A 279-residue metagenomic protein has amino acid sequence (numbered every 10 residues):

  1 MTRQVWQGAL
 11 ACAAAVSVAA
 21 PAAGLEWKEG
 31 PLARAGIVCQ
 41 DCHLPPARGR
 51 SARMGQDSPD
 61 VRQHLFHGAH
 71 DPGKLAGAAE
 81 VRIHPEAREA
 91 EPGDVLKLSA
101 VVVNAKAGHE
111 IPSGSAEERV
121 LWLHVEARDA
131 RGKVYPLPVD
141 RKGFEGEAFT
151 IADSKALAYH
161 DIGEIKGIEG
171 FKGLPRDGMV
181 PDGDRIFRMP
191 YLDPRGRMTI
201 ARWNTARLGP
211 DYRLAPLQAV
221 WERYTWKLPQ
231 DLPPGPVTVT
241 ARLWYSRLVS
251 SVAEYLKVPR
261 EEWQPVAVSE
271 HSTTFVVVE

Functional and structural regions predicted by a protein language model:
M1-R3, A9, A15-A219, R223-Q230 (+1 more regions): Primarily the internal scaffold of c-type cytochrome electron-transfer domains, especially repeated/multiheme c-type
G235-V239: Exposed beta-strand face motif in extracellular beta-rich ectodomains
